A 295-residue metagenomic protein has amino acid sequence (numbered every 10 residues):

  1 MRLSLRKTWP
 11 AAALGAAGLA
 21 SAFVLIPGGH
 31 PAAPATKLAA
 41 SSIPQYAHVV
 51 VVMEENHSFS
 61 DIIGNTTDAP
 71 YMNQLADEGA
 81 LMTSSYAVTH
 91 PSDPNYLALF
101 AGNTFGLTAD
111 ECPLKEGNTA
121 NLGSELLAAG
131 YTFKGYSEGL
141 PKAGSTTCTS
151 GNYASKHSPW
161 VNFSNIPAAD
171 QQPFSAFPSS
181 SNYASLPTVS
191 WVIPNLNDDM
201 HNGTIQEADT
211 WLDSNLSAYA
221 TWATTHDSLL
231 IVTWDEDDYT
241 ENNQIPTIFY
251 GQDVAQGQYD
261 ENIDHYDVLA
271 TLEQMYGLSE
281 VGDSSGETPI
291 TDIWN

Functional and structural regions predicted by a protein language model:
M1-P31: Secretory targeting and sorting signals
H30-N295: Flexible, surface-exposed loop/gating regions in the mature catalytic domains of secreted/periplasmic hydrolases
